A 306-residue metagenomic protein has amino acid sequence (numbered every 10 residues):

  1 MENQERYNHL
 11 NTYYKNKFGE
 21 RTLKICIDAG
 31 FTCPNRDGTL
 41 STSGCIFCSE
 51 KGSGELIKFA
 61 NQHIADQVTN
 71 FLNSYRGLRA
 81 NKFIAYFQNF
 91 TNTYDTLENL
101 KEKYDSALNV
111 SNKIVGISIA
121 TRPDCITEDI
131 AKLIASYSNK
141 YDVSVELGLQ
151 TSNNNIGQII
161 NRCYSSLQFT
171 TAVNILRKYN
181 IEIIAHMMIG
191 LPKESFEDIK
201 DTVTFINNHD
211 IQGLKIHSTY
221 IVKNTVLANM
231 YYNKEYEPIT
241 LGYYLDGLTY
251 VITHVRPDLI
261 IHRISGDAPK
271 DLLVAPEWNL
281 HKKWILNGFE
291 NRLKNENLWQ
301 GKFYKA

Functional and structural regions predicted by a protein language model:
M1-I84: N-terminal [4Fe-4S]-dependent radical SAM core
E2-T12, R21-L23, G213, I221-A306: Auxiliary Fe-S-binding modules of radical SAM enzymes
L23-I27, F83-Y86, I117-I119, V143-L147 (+3 more regions): Hydrophobic faces of well-ordered beta-strands that scaffold small-molecule active sites in alpha/beta enzyme cores
C45, A107-I114, D201-I216, I285-Q300 (+1 more regions): Structural recognition of alpha->loop->beta junctions
E55-Q62, N89-E102, I117-Y179, I189-H209 (+1 more regions): Conserved non-cysteine loop/helix-boundary elements of the Radical SAM core domain that shape
S74-N109, I114: A contiguous, low-structure linker/loop signature
F87, K113-I126, L176-I181, D271-K294: Conserved N-terminal glycine/acidic-rich loop preference
V110-K113, A172-I183, H209, G247-I260: A structural motif corresponding to the C-terminal end of an alpha-helix and its immediate exit/capping segment
